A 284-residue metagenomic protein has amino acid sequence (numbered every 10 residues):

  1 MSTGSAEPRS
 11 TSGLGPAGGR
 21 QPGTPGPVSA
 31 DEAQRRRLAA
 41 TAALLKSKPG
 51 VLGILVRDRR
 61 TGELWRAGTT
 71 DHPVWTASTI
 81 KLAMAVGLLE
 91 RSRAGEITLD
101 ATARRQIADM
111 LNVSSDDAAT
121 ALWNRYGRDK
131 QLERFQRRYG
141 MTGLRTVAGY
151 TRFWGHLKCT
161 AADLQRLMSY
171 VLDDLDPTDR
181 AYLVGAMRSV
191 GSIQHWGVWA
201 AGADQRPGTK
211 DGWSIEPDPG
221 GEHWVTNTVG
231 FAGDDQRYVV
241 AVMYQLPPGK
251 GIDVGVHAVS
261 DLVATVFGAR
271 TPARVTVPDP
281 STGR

Functional and structural regions predicted by a protein language model:
M1-G4, I80, G233, M243-Y244: Basic/polar, acidic-poor N-terminal "presequence/leader" segments that form or can form short amphipathic helices
M1-P8, S281-R284: Hydrophobic single-pass membrane-targeting/anchoring helices
G13-G19, G23-L52, R57-T61, N124-R284: Penicillin-recognizing serine hydrolase domain
G62, P73-I97, M110, V240: Active-site SXXK
E63-T69: Amphipathic coiled-coil signal-relay and dimerization helices
T69-P73, N227: N-terminal post-signal-peptidase region of extra-cytosolic proteins
T79-L82, N112, D116, L157-Q165: Short alpha-helical patches at coil-to-helix transitions and adjacent helical residues in well-structured domains
S92-T142, T160: Conserved catalytic neighborhood of penicillin-recognizing serine enzymes
